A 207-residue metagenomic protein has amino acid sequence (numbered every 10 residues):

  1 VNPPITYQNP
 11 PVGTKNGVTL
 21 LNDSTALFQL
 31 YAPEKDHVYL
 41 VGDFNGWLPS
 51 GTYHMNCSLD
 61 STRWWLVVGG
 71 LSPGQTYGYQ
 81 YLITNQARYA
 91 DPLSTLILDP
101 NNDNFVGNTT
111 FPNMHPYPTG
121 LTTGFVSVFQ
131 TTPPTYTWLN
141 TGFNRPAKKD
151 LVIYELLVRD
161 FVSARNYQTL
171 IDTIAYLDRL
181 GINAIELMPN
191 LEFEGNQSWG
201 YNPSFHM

Functional and structural regions predicted by a protein language model:
V1-D36, P118, F143: Non-catalytic, glycine-rich low-complexity segments
N22, Q29-Q75, T84-G107: Aromatic-rich carbohydrate-binding modules that target alpha-glucans
K35, V158-F161, E192-F193: Short, solvent-exposed loop/turn segments at secondary-structure junctions
I83-T141: Core domains of carbohydrate- and sulfate-ester-processing enzymes
Y89-A90, V162, F193-N196: Short catalytic/ligand-binding loop motif for oxyanion handling, primarily in non-cytosolic enzymes, centered on
L121, V128-A184, M188: An acidic-aromatic substrate-binding cleft motif
V152, F193-M207: Aromatic- and acidic-residue-enriched carbohydrate-binding clefts of CAZyme catalytic domains
